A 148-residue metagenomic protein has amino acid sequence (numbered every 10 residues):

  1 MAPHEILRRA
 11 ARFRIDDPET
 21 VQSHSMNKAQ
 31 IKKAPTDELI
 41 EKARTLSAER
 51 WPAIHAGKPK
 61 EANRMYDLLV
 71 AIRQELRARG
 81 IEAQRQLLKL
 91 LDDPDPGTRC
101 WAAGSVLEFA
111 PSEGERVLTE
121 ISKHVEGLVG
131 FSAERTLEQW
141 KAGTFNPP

Functional and structural regions predicted by a protein language model:
M1-S25: N-terminal amphipathic/basic-hydrophobic helices that include classical n-h-c signal peptides and signal-anchor
Q30-E41, A53, A78-L90, P111-K123 (+1 more regions): Amphipathic alpha-helical scaffolding segments comprising HEAT/armadillo-like alpha-solenoid repeats
S47-D67: HEAT-repeat alpha-solenoid elements in large eukaryotic scaffold proteins
A62, Y66-L69, R99, G130: Residue-level detector of extended alpha-helical repeat arrays and alpha-solenoid scaffolds
P94-D95, V125-E126: Short inter-helical turns and helix N-cap capping residues of alpha-solenoid HEAT/ARM repeat scaffolds
A102-G104, E134: Hydrophobic core positions within HEAT/HEAT-like alpha-solenoid repeats
G127-P148: Eukaryotic acidic, Ser/Thr-rich intrinsically disordered low-complexity regions
